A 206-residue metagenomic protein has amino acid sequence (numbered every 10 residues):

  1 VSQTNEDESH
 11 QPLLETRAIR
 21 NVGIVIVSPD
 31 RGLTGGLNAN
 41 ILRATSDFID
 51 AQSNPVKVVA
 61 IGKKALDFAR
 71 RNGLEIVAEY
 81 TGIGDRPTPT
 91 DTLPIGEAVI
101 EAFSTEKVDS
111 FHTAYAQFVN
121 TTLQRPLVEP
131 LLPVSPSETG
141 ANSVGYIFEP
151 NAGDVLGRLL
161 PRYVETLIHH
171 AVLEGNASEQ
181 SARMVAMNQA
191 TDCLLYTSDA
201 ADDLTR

Functional and structural regions predicted by a protein language model:
V1-S198: C-terminal beta-strand-loop-alpha-helix "lid" module of Rossmann-like NAD(P)-dependent dehydrogenases
Y196-R206: Single conserved hydrophobic/aromatic residue that forms the stacking wall/gate of nucleotide- or nucleobase-binding
